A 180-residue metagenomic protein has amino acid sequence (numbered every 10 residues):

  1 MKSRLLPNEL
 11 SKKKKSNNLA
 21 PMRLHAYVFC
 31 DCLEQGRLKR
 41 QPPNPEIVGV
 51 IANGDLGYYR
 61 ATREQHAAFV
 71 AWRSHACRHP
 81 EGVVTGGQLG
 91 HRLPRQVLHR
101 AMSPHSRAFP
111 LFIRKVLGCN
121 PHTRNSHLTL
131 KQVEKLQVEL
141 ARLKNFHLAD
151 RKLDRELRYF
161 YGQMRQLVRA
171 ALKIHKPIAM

Functional and structural regions predicted by a protein language model:
M1-M180: Acidic (Asp/Glu-rich) sequence patches and key acidic residues that form negatively charged surfaces used
